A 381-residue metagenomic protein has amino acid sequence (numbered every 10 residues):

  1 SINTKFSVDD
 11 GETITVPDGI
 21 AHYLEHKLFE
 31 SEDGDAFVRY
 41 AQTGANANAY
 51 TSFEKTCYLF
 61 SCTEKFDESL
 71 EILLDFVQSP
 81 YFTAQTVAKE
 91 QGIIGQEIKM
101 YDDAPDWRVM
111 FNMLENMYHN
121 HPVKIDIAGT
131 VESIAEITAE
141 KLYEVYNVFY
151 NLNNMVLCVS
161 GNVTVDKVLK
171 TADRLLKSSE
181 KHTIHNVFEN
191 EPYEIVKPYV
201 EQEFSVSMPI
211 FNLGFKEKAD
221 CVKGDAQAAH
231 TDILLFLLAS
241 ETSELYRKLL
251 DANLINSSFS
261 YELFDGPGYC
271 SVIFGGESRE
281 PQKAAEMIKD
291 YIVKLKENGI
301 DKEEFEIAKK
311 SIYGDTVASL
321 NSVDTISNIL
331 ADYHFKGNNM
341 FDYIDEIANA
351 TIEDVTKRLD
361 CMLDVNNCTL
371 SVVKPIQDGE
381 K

Functional and structural regions predicted by a protein language model:
S1-D35, Y143-K248, A285, T369-K381: His/Glu-rich zincin catalytic helix
S1-S7, G19, D35-F76, M110-E132 (+5 more regions): M16 family metallopeptidases and their MPP-like homologs
G11, P80-K99, I184-Y193, D290-S319 (+1 more regions): Acidic/histidine-enriched alpha-helical segments
I94, L142, L213, I312 (+1 more regions): A residue-level signal for conserved active-site and pocket-lining positions in enzyme catalytic cores
K99-D103, K197-M208, Y313-D324: Short, low-order "capping/linker" segments at domain edges
A135-V145: Active-site glycine-rich loop that binds ribose-phosphate moieties when present
Y143-Y146, V200, S260-E262, T356-D360: Generic recognition of flexible, low-complexity loop/linker segments
T356-V372: Bilobed periplasmic-binding protein-like "clamshell/Venus-flytrap" ligand-binding domains
